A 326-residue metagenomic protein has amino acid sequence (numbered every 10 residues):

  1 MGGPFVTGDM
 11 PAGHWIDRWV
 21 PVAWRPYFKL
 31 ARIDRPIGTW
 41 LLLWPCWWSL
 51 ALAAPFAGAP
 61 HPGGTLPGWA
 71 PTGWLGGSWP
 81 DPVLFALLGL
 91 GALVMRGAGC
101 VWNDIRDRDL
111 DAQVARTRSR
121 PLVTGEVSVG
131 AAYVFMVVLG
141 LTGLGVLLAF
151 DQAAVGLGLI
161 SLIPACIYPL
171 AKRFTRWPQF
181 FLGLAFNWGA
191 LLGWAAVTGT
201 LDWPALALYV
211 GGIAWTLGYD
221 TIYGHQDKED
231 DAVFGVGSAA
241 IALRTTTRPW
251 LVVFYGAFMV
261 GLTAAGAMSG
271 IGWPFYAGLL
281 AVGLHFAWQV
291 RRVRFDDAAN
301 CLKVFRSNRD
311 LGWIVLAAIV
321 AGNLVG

Functional and structural regions predicted by a protein language model:
M1-K29, L50-L75, D297, G326: Transit-peptide-like, low-complexity N-terminal presequences and other terminal intrinsically disordered regions
G2-Y27, C100-V127, T221-R244, V290-N300: Cytosolic, membrane-interface loops and tails of multi-pass inner-membrane proteins
V22-R25, V260, A264-G326: Extended hydrophobic alpha-helices typical of membrane-associated regions
F28-K29, L90, A98, T117-A207 (+2 more regions): Intramembrane alpha-helical segments
W40-L52, P121, L182-V197, A242-T245 (+3 more regions): Small-residue-rich segments of transmembrane alpha-helices in multi-pass membrane proteins, especially helix faces
C46-R106, R116, G140-G145, V155-C166 (+1 more regions): Membrane-embedded alpha-helical segments that form the functional core of polytopic membrane enzymes, especially those
A51-P55, L148-F150, A171, A195-A196 (+2 more regions): Helix-loop junctions at the membrane-solvent interface of multi-pass transporters, primarily the C-terminal
F85-A92, R108-G158, V233-W273, A277 (+2 more regions): Multi-pass membrane catalytic core of lipid/isoprenoid biosynthesis enzymes
